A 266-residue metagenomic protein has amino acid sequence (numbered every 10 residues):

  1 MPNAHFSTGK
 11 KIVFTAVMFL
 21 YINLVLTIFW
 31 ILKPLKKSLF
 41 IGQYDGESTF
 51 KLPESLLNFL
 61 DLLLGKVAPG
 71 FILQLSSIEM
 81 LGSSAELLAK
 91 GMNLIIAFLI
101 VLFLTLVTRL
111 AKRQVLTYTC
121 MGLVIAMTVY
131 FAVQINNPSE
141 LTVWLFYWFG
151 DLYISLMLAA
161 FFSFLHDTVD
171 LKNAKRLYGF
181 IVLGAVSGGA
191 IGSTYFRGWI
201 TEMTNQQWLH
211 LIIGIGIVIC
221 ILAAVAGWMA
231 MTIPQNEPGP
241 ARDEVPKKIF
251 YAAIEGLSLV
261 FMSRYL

Functional and structural regions predicted by a protein language model:
M1-Y21, G46, S83, L87 (+7 more regions): Intracellular loop-helix junctions on the cytosolic face of multi-pass helical membrane proteins
N23, S139-M157: Hydrophobic core of transmembrane alpha-helices in multi-pass small-molecule transporters, especially MFS/SLC-type
N23-L39, L156, R264-Y265: Short helix-kink/termination motifs in transmembrane helices of multi-pass secondary transporters
L24, M92, I96, F149 (+1 more regions): Small/hydrophobic positions within alpha-helical transmembrane segments of multi-pass membrane transporters
I31-L81: Short amphipathic helix-loop junctions that connect adjacent transmembrane helices in Major Facilitator Superfamily/SLC
L35-K36, I154-D170: Intracellular juxtamembrane helix-capping segments at the cytosolic ends of symmetry-related transmembrane helices
F59-E79, S83-T108, S187-I191: Central cavity-lining transmembrane alpha-helices of secondary-active solute carriers, predominantly the Major
I100, M127, Y153-F161, G188-G192 (+1 more regions): Membrane-embedded alpha-helical core segments of multi-pass
